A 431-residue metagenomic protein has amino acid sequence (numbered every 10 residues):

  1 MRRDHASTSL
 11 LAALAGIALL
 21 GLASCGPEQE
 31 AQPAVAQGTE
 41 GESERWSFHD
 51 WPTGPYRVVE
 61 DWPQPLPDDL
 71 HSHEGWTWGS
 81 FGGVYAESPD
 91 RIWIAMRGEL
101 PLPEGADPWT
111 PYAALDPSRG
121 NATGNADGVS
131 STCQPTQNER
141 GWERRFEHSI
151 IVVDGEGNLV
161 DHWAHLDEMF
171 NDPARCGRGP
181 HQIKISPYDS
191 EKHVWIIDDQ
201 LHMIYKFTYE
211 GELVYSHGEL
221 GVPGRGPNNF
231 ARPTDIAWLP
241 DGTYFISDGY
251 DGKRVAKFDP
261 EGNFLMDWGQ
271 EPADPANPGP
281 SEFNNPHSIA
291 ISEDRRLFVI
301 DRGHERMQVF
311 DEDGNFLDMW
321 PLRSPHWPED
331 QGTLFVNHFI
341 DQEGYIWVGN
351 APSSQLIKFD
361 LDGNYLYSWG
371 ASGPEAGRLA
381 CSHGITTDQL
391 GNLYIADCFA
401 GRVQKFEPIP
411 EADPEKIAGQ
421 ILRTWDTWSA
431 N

Functional and structural regions predicted by a protein language model:
R2-A12: Bacterial N-terminal signal peptides that target proteins for export
A15-L19: Hydrophobic helical h-region of N-terminal Sec-dependent signal peptides in bacterial secretory/periplasmic proteins
G21-S24: C-terminal motif of bacterial Sec signal peptides marking the signal peptidase cleavage site
G26-E28: Bacterial signal peptide processing site
Q32-N431: Eukaryotic scaffold repeat domains enriched in small/polar residues
